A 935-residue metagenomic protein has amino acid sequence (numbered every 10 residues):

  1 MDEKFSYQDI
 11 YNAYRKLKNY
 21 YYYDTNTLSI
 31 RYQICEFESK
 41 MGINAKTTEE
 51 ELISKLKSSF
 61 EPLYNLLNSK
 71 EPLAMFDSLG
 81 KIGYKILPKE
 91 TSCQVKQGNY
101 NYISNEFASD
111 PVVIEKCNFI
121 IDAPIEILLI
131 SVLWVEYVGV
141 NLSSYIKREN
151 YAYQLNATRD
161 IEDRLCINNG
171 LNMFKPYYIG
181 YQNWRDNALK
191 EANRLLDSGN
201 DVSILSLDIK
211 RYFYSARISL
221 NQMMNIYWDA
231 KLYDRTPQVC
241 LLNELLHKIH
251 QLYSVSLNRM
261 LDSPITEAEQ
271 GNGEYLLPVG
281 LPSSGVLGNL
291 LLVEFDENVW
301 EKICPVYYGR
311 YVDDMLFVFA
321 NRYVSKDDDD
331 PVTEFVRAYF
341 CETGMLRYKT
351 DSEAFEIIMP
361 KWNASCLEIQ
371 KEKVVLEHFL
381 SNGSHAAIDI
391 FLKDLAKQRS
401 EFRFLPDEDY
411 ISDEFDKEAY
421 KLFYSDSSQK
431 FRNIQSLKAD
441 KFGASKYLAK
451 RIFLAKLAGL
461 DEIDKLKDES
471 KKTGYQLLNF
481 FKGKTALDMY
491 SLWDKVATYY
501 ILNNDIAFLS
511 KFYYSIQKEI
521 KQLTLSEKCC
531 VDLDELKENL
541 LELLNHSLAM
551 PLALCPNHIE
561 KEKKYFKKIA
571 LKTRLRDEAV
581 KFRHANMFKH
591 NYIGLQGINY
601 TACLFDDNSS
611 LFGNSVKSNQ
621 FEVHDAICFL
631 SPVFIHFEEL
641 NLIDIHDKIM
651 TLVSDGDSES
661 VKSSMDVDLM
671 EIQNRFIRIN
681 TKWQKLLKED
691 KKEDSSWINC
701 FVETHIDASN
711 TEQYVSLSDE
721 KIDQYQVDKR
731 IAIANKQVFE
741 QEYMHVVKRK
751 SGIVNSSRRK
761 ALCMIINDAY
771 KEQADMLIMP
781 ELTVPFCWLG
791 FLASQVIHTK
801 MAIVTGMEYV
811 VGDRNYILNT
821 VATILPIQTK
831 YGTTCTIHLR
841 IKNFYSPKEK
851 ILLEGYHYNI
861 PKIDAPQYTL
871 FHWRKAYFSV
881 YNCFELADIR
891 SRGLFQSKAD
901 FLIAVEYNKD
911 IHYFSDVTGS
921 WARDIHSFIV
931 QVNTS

Functional and structural regions predicted by a protein language model:
M1-L241, Q270-G271, D327, N479-K482 (+1 more regions): Conserved two-metal-ion catalytic palm core of "right-hand" nucleic acid polymerases, unifying RNA-dependent RNA
I30-L56, K685, E689-M776, T783: N-terminal, active-site-proximal structural segment of metallo-dependent hydrolase catalytic domains
N193-V312, L316-D329, E368, A439-H584: Conserved polymerase palm-domain catalytic core
R322-Y475: C-terminal polymerase-core module
H546-Y714, E720: Charge-dense, extended regions
L575, A579-S618, H624-A626, L630 (+4 more regions): CN hydrolase (nitrilase-like) catalytic-core segments centered on the catalytic cysteine and neighboring Lys/Glu
C700-Q724, N815-S897: Active-site catalytic loop in hydrolytic enzyme cores
R759-R840, V917-G919: Cys-nucleophile CN-hydrolase/nitrilase-fold catalytic domain and related Cys-dependent amidase chemistry that acts on
